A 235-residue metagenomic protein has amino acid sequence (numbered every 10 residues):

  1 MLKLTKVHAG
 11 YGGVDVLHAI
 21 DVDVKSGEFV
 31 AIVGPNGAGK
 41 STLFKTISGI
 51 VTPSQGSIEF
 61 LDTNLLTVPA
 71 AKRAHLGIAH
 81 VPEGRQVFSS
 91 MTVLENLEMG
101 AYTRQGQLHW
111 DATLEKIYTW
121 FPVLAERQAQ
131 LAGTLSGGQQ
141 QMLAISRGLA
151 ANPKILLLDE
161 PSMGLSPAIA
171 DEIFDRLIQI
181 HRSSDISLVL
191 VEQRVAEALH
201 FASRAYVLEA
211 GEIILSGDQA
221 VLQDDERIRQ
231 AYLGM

Functional and structural regions predicted by a protein language model:
G12, V68, V93-A112, W120-A125 (+2 more regions): ABC-type ATPase nucleotide-binding domains, specifically the catalytic core motifs of the NBD
V33-P35: The feature captures the beta-strand-to-loop junction immediately N-terminal to the Walker
S48: Helix-to-loop junction immediately C-terminal to a conserved catalytic motif
G56-N64, L76, W110-L114, G217: Conserved ABC transporter NBD signature motif
L131-L135: Conserved ABC ATPase signature
G148-L149: ABC ATPase C-loop
D171-D185: Helical segment within the ABC ATPase nucleotide-binding domain
